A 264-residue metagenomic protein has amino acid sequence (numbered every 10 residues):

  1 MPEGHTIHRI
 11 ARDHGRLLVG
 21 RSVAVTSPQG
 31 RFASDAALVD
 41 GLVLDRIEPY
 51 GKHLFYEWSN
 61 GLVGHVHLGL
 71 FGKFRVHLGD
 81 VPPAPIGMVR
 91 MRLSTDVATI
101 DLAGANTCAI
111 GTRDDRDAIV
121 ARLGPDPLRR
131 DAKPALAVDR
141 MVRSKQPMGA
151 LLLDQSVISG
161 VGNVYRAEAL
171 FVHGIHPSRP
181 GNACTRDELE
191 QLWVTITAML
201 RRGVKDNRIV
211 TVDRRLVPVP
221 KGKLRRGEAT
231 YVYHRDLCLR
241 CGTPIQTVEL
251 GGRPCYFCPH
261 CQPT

Functional and structural regions predicted by a protein language model:
M1-T264: Structured catalytic/nucleic-acid-binding cores of DNA maintenance enzymes
